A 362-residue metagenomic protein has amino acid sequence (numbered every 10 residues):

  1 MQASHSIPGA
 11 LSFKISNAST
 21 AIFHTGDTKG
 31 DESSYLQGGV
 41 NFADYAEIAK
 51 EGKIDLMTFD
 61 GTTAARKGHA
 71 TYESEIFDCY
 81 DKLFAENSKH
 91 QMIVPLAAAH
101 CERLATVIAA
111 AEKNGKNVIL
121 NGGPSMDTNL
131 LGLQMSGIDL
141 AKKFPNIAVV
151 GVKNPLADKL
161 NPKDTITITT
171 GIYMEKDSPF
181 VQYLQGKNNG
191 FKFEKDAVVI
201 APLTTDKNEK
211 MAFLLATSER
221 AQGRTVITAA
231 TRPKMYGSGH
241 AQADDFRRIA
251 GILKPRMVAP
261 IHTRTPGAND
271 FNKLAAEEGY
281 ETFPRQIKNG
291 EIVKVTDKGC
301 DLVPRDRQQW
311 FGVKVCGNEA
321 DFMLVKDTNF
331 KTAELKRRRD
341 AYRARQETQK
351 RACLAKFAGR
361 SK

Functional and structural regions predicted by a protein language model:
M1-D158, P179-N188: His/Asp/Glu-rich metal-coordinating catalytic cores of metallo-dependent phosphodiesterases/hydrolases acting on
A105-A109, K113-N114, M135-K142, N146-K362: C-terminal regulatory/interaction regions
